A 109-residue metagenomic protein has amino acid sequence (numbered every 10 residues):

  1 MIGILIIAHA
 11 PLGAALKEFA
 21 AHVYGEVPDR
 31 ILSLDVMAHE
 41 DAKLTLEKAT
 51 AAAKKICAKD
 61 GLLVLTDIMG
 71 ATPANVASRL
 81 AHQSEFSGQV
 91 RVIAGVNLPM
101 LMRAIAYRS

Functional and structural regions predicted by a protein language model:
M1-S109: N-terminal loops that bind phosphate or other acidic moieties and the adjacent beta-alpha structural core
